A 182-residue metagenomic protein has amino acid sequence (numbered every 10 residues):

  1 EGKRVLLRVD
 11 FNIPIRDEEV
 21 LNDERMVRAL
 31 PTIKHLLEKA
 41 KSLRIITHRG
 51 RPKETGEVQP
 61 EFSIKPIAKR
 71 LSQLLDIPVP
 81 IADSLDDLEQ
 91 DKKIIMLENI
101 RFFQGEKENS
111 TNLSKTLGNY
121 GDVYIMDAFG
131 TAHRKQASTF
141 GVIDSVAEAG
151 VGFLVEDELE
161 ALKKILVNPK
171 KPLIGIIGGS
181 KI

Functional and structural regions predicted by a protein language model:
E1-I182: Active-site loop-to-helix "anion-binding N-cap" substructures in soluble metabolic enzymes
